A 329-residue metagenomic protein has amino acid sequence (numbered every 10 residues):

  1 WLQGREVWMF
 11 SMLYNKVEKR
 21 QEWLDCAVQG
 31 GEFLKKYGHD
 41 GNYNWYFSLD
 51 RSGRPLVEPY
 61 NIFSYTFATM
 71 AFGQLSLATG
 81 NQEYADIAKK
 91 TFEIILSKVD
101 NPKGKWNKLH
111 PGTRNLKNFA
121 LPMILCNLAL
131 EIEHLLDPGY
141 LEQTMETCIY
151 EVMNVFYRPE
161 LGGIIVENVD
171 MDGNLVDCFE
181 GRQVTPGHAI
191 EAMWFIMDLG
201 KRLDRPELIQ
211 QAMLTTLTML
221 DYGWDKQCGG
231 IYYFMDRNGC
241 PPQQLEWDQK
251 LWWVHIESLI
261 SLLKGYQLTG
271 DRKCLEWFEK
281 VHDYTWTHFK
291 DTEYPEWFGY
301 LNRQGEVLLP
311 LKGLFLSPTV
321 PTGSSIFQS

Functional and structural regions predicted by a protein language model:
W1-S329: Glycan-recognition and catalytic cores of secretory/periplasmic carbohydrate-active enzymes
